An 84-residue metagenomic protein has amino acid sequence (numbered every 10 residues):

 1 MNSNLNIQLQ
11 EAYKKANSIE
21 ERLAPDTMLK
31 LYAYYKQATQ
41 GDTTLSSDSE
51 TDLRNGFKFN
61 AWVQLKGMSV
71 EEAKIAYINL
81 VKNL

Functional and structural regions predicted by a protein language model:
M1-L84: A charge-rich, low-complexity, intrinsically flexible signal that marks solvent-exposed coils, linkers, repeats
